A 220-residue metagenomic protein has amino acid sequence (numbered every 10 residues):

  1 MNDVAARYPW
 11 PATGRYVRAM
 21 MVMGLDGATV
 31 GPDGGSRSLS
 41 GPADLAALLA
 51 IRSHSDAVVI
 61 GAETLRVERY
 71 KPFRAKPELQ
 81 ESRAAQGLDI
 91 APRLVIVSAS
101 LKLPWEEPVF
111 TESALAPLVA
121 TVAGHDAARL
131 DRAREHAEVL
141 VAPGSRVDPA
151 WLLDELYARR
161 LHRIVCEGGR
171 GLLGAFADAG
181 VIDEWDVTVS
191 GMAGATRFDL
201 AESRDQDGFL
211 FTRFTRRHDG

Functional and structural regions predicted by a protein language model:
M1-G220: Enzymes that bind and transform nitrogen-containing heteroaromatic metabolites
